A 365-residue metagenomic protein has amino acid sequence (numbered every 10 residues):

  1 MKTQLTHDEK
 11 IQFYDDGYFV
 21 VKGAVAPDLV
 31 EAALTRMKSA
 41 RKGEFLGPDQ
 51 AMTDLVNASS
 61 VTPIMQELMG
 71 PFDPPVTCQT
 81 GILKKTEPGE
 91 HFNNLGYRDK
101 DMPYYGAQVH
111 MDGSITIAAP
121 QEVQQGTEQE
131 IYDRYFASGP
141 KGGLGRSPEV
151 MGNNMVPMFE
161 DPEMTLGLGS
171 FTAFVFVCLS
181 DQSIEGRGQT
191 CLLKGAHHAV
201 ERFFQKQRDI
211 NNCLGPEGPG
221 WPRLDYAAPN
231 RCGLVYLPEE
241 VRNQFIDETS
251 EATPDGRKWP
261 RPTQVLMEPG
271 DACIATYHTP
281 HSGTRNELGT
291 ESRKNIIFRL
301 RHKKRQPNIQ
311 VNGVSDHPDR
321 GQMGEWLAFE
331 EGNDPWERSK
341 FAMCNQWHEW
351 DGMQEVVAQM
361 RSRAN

Functional and structural regions predicted by a protein language model:
K2-D16, V25-P269, R285-E291, F298 (+1 more regions): Non-heme Fe(II) oxygenase catalytic core, chiefly the N-lobe of the double-stranded beta-helix
L5, Y105, Q121, P307-Q310 (+1 more regions): Ligand-binding pocket scaffold of soluble enzyme catalytic domains
L214, H302-K340: Double-stranded beta-helix
T263, E287, E291-S292, M323 (+3 more regions): Catalytic-pocket segment enriched in acidic/His residues
E268-D271, T276-Y277: Catalytic cores of PAPS-dependent sulfotransferases and nucleotide-sugar/CMP/GDP-dependent glycosyltransferases
H278-S282: Short, charged beta-turn/beta-strand-edge "cap" motif at the junction between a beta-strand and an adjacent loop
F329-N365: Intrinsic low-complexity, glycine/proline- and repeat-rich, mixed-charge intrinsically disordered regions appended
